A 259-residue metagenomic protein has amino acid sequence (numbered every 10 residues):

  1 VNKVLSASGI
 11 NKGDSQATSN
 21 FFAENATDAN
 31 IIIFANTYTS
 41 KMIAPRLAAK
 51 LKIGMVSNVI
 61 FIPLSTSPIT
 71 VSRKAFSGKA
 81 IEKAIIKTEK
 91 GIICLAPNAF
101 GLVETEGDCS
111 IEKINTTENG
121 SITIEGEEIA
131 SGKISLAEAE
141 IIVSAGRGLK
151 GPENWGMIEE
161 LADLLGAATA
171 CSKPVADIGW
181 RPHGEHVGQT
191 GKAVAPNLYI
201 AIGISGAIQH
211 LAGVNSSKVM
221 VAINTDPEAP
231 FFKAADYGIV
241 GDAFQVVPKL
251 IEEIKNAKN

Functional and structural regions predicted by a protein language model:
V1-N259: N-terminal glycine-rich FAD/FM-binding segment characteristic of electron-transfer flavoproteins
